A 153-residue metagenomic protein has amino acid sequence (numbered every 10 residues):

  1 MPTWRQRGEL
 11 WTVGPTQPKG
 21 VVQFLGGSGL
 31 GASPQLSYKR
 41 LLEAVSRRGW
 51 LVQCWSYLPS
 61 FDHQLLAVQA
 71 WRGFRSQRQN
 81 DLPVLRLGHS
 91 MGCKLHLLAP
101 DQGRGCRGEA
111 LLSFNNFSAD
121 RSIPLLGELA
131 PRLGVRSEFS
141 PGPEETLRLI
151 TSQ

Functional and structural regions predicted by a protein language model:
T3-S60: Short, surface-exposed "cap/lid" segments of acyl-processing enzymes
S33-P34, H63, L97, D120: Active-site-proximal flexible loops/turns
P34, C54-L82: Catalytic nucleophile-loop/oxyanion-hole region of alpha/beta-hydrolase and closely related hydrolase-like folds
Q69-Q153: Serine-dependent carboxylesterase/thioesterase catalytic core of lipase-like alpha/beta-hydrolase/SGNH enzymes
